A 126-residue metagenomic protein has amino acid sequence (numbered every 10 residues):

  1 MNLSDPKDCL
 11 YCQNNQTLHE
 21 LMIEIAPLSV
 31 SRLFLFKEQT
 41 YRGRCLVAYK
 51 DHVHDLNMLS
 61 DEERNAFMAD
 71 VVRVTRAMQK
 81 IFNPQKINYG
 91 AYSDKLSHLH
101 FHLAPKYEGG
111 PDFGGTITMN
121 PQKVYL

Functional and structural regions predicted by a protein language model:
M1-L126: HIT superfamily nucleotide-processing domains
